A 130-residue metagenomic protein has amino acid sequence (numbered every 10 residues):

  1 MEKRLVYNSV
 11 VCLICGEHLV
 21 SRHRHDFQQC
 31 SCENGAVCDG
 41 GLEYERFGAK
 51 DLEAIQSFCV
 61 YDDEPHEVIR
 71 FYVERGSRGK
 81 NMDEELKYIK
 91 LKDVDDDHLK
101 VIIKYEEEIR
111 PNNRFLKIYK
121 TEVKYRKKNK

Functional and structural regions predicted by a protein language model:
M1-N8, G40-F71, F115: Short, intrinsically disordered terminal segments enriched in charged and Pro/Gly residues
S9, D26-Q29: Residues immediately within or flanking Cys/His clusters that coordinate Zn2+ in small zinc-binding modules
C12-C15, C30: Short cysteine-rich clusters marking metal-coordination/redox-active sites
G16-L19, N34-C38: Cys/His-rich microdomains that often coordinate metals
S21-H25, D39-E43: Short Cys/His-rich "knuckle" micro-motifs
H23-H25, C32, V94, R126: A short, structured loop/turn motif at beta-sheet edges
E64-K130: Short amphipathic alpha-helical interaction elements located at domain edges and within/adjacent to intrinsically
